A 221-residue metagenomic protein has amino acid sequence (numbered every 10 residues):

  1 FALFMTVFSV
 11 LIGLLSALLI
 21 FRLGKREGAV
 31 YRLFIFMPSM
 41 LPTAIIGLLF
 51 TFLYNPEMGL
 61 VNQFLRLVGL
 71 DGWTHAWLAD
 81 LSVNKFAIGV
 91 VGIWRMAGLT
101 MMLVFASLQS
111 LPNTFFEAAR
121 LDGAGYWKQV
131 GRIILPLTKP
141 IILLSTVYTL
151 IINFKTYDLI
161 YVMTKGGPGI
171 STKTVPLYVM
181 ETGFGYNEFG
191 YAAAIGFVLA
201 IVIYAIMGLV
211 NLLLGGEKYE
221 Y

Functional and structural regions predicted by a protein language model:
F1-Y221: A structural signal for multi-pass alpha-helical bundles of membrane permease subunits that mediate small-molecule
